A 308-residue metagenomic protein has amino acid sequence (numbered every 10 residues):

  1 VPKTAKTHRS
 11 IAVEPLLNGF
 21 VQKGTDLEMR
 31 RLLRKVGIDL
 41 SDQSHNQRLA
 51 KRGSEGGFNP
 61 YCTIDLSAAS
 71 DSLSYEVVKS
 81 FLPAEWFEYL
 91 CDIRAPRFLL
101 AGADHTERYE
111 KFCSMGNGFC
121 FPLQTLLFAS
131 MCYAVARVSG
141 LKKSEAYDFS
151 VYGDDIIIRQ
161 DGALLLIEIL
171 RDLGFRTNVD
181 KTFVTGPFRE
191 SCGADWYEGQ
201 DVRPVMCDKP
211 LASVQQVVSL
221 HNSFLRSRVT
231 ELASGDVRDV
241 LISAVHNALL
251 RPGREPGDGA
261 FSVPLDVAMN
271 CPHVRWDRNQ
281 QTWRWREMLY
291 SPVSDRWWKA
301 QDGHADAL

Functional and structural regions predicted by a protein language model:
V1-P96, L100-H105: Conserved two-metal-ion catalytic palm core of "right-hand" nucleic acid polymerases, unifying RNA-dependent RNA
P2-T4, H8, V229-L308: C-terminal, non-catalytic extensions of nucleic-acid polymerases
R31-V36, C132-G140, E198-V202: Short helix-capping/linker segments at secondary-structure and domain boundaries
K35-I38, T177-K181, R203-P204: Acidic/polar loop patches that form or flank catalytic/metal-binding clefts of enzymes that bind anionic ligands
G56-Y152, I157-L173, D180-D195, V214 (+2 more regions): Conserved polymerase palm-domain catalytic core
D195-K209: A polyampholytic, Gly/Pro-enriched intrinsically disordered region
M206-R228: Extended, charge-rich low-complexity interaction segments
